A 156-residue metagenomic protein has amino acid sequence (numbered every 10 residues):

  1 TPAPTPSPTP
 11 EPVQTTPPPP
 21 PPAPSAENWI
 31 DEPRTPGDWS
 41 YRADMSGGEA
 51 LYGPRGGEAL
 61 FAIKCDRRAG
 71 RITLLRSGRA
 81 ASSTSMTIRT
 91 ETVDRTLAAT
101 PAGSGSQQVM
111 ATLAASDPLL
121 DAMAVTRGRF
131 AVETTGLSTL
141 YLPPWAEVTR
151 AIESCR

Functional and structural regions predicted by a protein language model:
T1, K64-D66, S154-R156: Sequence contexts marking disulfide-bonded cysteines in secreted/extracellular proteins
T1-M45: Compositionally biased, proline/threonine/alanine/serine-rich low-complexity intrinsically disordered stretches
S40-A62: Secretory pathway targeting signatures of secreted, lumenal, and periplasmic proteins
G47-P54, G70-R76, Q107-L113: Generic recognition of long tandem-repeat/solenoid scaffolds
R55-G57, R89-V93, T135-G136: Short strand-coil-strand connectors
L60, S83-S85, R129: Exposed beta-strand and adjacent loop surfaces of beta-rich binding modules that mediate intermolecular recognition
C65-A102: Mid-length scaffold segments of soluble, non-membrane domains
D94, P101-R156: Internal interaction segment
